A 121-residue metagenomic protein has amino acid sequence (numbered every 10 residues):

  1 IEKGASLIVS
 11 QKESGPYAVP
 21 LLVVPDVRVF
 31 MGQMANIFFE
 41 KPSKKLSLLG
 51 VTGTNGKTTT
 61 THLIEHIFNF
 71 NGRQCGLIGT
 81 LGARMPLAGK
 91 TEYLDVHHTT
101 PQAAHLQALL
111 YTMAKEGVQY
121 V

Functional and structural regions predicted by a protein language model:
I1-Q33: N-terminal leader/targeting and accessory segments in enzymes
F30-V121: Phosphate-binding loop of NTP-binding sites
